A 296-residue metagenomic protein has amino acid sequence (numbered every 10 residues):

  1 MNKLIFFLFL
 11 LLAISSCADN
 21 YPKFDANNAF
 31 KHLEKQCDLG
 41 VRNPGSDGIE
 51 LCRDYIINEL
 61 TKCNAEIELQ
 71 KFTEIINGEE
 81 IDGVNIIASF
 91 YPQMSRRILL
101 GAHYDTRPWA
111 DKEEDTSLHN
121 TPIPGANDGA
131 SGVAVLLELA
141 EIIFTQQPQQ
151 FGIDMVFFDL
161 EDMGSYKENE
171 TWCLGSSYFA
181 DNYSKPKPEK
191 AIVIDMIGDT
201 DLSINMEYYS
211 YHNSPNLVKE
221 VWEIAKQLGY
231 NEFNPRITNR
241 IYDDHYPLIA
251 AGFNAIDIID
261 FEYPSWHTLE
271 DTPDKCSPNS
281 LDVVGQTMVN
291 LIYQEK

Functional and structural regions predicted by a protein language model:
L4-I14: Sec-dependent N-terminal signal peptides
C17-R53, C63, P264-T272: N-terminal capping segment at the start of a domain
N20-K23, D38-D47, E74-N77, L118-A130 (+5 more regions): Second-shell loop/turn segments in exported
E34, V41-Q93: A non-catalytic alpha/beta surface segment that caps or lines the substrate-entry region of metallo-dependent hydrolase
N43-P44, T73-I76, Q93-M94, Y104-P108 (+4 more regions): Solvent-exposed loop/turn segments at secondary-structure junctions within structured extracellular/periplasmic domains
K71-T73, K190, D199-K296: Active-site-adjacent substrate-binding region of metalloamidase/peptidase-like peptide-processing proteins
I87, R97-G101, D154-F157, E189-D195 (+1 more regions): Structural recognition of the beta-strand scaffold that forms the well-ordered cores of secreted hydrolase catalytic
N120-N216: Acidic/histidine-rich catalytic neighborhood of metal-dependent amide-processing enzymes
